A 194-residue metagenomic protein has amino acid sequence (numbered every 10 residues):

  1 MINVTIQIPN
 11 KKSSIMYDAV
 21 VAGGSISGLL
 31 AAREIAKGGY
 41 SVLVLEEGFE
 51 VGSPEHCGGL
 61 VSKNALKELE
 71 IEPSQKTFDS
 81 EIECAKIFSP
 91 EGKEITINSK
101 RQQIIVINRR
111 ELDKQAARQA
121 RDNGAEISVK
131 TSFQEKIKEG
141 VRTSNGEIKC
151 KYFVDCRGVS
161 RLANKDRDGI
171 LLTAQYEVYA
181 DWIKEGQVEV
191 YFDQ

Functional and structural regions predicted by a protein language model:
M1-I15: Intrinsic disorder/low-complexity segments
I15-S25: Beta1/beta-strand and adjacent pyrophosphate-binding region of the FAD-binding site in flavoprotein oxidoreductases
A19, Y40-V42, F153: Hydrophobic anchor at the start of a short beta-strand that flanks the dinucleotide cofactor-binding loop
G28-L29: N-terminal Rossmann-fold NAD(P) dinucleotide-binding loop
A36-E55: Glycine-rich FAD pyrophosphate-binding loop
N64-Q115: A conserved beta-strand/loop capping segment in the N-terminal third of enzymes that catalyze redox or closely related
Q119-Q194: Predominantly flavin-linked oxidoreductase catalytic cores and closely associated redox partners
